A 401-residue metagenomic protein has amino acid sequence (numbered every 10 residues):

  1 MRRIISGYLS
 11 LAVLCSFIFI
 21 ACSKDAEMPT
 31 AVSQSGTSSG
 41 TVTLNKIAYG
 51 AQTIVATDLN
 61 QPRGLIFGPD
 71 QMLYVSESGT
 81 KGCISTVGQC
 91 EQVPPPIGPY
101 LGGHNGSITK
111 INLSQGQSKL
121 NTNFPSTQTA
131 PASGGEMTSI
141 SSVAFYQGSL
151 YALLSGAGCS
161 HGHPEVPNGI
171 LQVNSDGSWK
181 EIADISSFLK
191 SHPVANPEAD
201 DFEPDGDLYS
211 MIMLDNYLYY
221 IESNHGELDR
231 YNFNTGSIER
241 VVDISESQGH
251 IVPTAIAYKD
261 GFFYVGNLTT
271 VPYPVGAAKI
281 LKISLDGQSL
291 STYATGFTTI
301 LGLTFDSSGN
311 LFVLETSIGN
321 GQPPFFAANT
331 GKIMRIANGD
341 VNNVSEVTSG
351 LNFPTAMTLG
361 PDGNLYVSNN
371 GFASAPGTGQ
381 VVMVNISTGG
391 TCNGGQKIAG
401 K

Functional and structural regions predicted by a protein language model:
M1-S10: Bacterial N-terminal signal peptides that target proteins for export
S16-G50: Bacterial Sec-dependent N-terminal signal peptides
D58-P69, N105, S126-L150, L189-Y219 (+7 more regions): Beta-rich, blade/repeat-based domains predominating in secreted/periplasmic proteins but also intracellular
S76-G106, A152-G169, V265-A277, V313-T330 (+1 more regions): Short, conserved, GDST-rich strand-edge loop motifs in beta-rich repeat architectures
C90-A144: Blade-loop segments of beta-propeller domains
N112-G116, V173-S178, N232-G236, I283-Q288 (+2 more regions): Short loop/turn segments that connect beta-strands within beta-propeller blades
G116-G134, G177-P204, E239-I251, S291 (+1 more regions): Surface-exposed loop and turn segments in beta-propeller and other repeat-based domains that flank or scaffold
T355-K401: Blade-level signature of beta-propeller repeat domains, shared across WD40, Kelch, NHL, RCC1 and BNR/Asp-box propellers
